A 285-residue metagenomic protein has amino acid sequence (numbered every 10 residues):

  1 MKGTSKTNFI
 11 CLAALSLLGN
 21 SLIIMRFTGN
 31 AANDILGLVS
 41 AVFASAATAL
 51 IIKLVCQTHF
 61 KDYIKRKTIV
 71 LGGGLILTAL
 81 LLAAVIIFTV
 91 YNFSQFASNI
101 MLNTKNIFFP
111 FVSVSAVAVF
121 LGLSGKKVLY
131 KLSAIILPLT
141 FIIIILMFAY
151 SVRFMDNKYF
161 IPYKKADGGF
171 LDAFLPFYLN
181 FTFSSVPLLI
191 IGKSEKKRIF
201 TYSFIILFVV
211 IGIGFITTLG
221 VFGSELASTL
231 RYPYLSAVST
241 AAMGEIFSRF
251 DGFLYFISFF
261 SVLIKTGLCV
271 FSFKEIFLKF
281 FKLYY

Functional and structural regions predicted by a protein language model:
M1-K2, N30-A31, Y63-I69, N103-T104 (+2 more regions): Helix-boundary and loop/linker segments of multi-pass membrane transporters
T4-R26, G37-T48, T78-L82, I86 (+5 more regions): Hydrophobic, membrane-embedded alpha-helices of multi-pass small-molecule transporters
G19-A118: Membrane helical hairpin/interfacial module
V39-K53, A79-T89, V117-V119, L137-V152 (+2 more regions): Selective recognition of specific alpha-helical transmembrane segments in multi-pass small-molecule
V90-K105, G192-V210, L268-Y285: Helix-loop-helix connectors at the membrane interface of multi-pass transporters/channels
Q95-S98, S115-I136, I191-E195: Membrane-water interface regions at transmembrane-helix termini and the short interhelical loops of multi-pass membrane
V210-F222, S248-Y285: Alpha-helical transmembrane segments of helical membrane proteins, especially in multi-pass transport, channel
V221-D251: Membrane-interface interhelical connector segments
